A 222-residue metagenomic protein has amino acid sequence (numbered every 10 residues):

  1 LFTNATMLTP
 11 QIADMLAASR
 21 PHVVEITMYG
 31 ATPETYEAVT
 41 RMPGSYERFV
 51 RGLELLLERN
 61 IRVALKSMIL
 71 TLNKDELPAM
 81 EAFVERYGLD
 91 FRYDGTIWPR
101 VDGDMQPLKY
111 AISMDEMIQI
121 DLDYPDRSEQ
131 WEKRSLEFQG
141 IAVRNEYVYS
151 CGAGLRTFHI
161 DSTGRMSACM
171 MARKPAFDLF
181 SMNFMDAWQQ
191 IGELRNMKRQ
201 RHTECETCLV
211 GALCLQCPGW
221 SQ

Functional and structural regions predicted by a protein language model:
A5-M7: Short beta-strand->alpha-helix junction loop in the catalytic core of nucleotide-activated group-transfer enzymes
T9, E34, P218: Glycine/Thr-rich phosphate-binding loops of Rossmann-like dinucleotide-binding domains
T9, S113, Q190-I191: Residue-level signal for threonine
D14-V23, T27-S167, M171, A176-L179: Radical SAM enzyme [4Fe-4S]-AdoMet core and its adjacent flexible, acidic and glycine-rich loops/tails across
I141, N145-V148, R165-M166, M170-Q222: Flexible mid-to-C-terminal extensions adjoining Fe-S/redox cofactors in radical SAM and related proteins
